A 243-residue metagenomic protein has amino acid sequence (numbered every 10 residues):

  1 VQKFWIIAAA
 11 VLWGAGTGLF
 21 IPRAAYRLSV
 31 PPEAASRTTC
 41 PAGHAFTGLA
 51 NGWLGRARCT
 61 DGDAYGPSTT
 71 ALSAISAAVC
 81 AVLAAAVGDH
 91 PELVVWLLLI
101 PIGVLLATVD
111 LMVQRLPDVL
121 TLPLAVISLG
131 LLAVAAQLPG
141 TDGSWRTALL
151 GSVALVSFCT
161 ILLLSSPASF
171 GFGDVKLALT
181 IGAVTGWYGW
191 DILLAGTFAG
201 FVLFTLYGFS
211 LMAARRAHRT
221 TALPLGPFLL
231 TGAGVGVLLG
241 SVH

Functional and structural regions predicted by a protein language model:
V1-H243: A membrane-topology feature that recognizes alpha-helical transmembrane segments and their immediate juxtamembrane
